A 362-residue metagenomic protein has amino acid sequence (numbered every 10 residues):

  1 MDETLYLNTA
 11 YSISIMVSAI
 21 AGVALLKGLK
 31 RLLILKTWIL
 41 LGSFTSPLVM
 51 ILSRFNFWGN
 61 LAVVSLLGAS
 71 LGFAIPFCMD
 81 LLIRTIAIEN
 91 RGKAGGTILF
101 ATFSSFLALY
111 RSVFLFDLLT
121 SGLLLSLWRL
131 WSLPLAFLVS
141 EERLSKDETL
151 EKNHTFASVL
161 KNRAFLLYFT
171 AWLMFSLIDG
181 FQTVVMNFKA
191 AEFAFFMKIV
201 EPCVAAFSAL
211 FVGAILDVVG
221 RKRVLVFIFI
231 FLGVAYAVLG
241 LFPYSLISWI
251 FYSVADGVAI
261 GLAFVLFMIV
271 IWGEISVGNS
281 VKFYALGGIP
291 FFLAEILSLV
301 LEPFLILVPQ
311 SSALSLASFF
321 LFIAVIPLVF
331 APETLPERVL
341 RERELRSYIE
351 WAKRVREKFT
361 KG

Functional and structural regions predicted by a protein language model:
S18-L33, S208-R221, I306: Helix-to-loop junctions at the C-terminal end of transmembrane segments in multipass secondary transporters
L40-F55, I230-Y244: C-terminal ends and interior cores of transmembrane alpha-helices in multi-pass membrane transporters/permeases
F57-A74, I247-A263: Hydrophobic core of transmembrane alpha-helices in multi-pass small-molecule transporters, especially MFS/SLC-type
F73-I86, L262-S276: Intracellular juxtamembrane helix-capping segments at the cytosolic ends of symmetry-related transmembrane helices
N90-S112, A285-L299: Glycine-rich segments within core transmembrane alpha-helices of 12-TM secondary carriers
T120-L138, S312-F330: Symmetry-related core transmembrane helices of the 12-TM Major Facilitator Superfamily/SLC fold
E141-T170, E344-G362: Juxtamembrane intracellular "pre-TM" segments in multi-pass secondary transporters
K222-V265: C-terminal transmembrane helical hairpin of 12-TM major facilitator-type secondary transporters
